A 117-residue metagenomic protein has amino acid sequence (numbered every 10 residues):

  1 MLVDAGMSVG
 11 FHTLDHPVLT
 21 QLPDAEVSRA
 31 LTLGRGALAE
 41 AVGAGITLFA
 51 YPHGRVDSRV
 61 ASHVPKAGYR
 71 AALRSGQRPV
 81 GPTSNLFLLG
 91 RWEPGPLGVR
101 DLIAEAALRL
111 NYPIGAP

Functional and structural regions predicted by a protein language model:
M1-D4, S8, P17-P117: C-terminal active-site subregion of NodB/CE4 polysaccharide deacetylases
H12: A short, exposed helix-loop element centered on a Lys and neighboring polar residues
